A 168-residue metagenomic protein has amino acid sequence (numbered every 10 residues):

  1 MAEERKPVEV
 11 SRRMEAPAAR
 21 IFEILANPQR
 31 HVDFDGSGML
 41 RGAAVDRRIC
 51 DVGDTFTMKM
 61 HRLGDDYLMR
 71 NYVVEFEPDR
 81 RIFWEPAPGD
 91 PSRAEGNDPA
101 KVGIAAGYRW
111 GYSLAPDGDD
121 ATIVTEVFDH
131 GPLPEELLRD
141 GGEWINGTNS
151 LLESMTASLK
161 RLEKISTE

Functional and structural regions predicted by a protein language model:
M1-D46, D51: Hydrophobic ligand-binding cavity/cleft-lining segments
P7-E9, D66-R70, A105-W110: Short, surface-exposed coil-to-beta transition loops
S11-R13, K59, Y72, E85 (+2 more regions): Residue-level recognition of well-ordered beta-strand positions that form the cores of beta-sheet-rich folds across
E15-A19, I49, V74-I82, S113-I123 (+1 more regions): A short, structured loop/turn motif at beta-sheet edges
R20-L25, H31, F56, V73 (+4 more regions): Hydrophobic pocket/interface hotspot
F34, R161, I165-E168: Amphipathic, soluble alpha-helical interaction motifs
A43-V102, I165-E168: Glycine-rich portal/gate segments that line the openings of hydrophobic small-molecule binding cavities
P91-E153, A157: Beta-strand/loop substructures that line and gate deep hydrophobic ligand-binding cavities in soluble
